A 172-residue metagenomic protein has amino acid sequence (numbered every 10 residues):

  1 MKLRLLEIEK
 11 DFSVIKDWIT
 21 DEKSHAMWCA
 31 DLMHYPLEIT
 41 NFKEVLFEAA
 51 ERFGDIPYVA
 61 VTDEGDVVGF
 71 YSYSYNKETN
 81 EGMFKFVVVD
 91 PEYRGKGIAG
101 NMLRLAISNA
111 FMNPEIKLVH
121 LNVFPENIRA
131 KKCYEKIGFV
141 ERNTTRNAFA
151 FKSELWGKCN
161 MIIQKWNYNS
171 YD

Functional and structural regions predicted by a protein language model:
L5-D11, T20-R94, L103, N109 (+1 more regions): Acetyl-CoA-dependent GNAT
G97: Glycine-rich phosphate-binding loop
G100, P125-N143: Conserved active-site alpha-helix within GNAT-family acetyltransferase domains
N101-L118: Conserved acyl-CoA
K117-H120, F124-A130, N147-D172: C-terminal "cap" of GNAT-fold acetyltransferases
